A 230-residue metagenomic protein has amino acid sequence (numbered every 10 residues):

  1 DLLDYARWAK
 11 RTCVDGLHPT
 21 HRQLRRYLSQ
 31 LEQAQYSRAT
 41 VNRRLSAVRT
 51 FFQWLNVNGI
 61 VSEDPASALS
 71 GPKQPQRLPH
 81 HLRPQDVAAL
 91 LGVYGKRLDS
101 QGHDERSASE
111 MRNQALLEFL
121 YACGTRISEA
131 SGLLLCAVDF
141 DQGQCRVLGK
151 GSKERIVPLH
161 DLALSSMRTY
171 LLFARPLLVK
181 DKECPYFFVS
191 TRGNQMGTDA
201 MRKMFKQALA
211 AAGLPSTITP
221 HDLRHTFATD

Functional and structural regions predicted by a protein language model:
D1-D230: Conserved catalytic core of the tyrosine transesterase superfamily
